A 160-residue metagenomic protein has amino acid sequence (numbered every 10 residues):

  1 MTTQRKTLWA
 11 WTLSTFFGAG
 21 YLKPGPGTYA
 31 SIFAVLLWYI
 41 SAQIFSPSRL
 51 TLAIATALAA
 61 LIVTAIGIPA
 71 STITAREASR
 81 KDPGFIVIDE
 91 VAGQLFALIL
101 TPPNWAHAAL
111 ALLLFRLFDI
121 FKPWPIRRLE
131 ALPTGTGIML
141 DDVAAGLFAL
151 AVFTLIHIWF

Functional and structural regions predicted by a protein language model:
M1-I32, I66-A97, L117-L147: Interhelical loop and helix-boundary elements at the membrane-water interface of polytopic inner-membrane proteins
W11-T12, S31, L52-A60, N104-A108 (+2 more regions): Residue-level signature of transmembrane alpha-helical entry/exit and packing/kink sites in multi-pass membrane
L22-S41, A55, A59, V63: Short Lys/Arg-rich amphipathic alpha-helical segments
W38-Y39, A60-I68, L98, A111-D119 (+1 more regions): Alpha-helical transmembrane segments of multi-pass membrane proteins
Y39-T56, A97-H107, T154-F160: Helix-coil boundary and interhelical linker segments in multi-pass alpha-helical membrane proteins
A55-E77, P103-N104, T154-H157: Hydrophobic, well-ordered secondary-structure segments that either form specific early membrane-associated helices used
D142-I158: Final/C-terminal transmembrane alpha-helix of multipass membrane proteins
